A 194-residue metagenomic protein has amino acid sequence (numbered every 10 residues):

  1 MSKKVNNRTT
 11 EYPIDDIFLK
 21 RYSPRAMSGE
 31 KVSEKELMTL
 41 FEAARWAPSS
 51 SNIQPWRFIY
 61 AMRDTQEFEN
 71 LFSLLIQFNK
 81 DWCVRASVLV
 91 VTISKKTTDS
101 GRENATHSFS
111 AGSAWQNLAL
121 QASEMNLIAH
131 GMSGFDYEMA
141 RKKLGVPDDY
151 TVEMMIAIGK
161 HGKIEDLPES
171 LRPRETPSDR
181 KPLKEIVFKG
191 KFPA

Functional and structural regions predicted by a protein language model:
M1-A194: Acidic, surface-exposed loops and disordered segments
